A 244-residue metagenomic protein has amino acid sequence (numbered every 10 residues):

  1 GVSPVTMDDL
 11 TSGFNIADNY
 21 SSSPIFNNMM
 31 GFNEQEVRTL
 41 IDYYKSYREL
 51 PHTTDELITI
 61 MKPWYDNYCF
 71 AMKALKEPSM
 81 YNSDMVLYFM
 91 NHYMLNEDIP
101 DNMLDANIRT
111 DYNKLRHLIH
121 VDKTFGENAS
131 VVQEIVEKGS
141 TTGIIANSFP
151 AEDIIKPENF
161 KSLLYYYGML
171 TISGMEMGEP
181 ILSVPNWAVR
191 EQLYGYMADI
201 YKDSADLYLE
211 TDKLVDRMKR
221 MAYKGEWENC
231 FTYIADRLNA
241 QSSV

Functional and structural regions predicted by a protein language model:
G1-V2: Structural recognition of the conserved hydrophobic beta-strand(s) that form the central parallel beta-sheet of P-loop
T6-N15, Y20-N91: Amphipathic alpha-helical segments of the small helical/lid subdomains adjacent to P-loop NTPase cores
A17, S79-V244: Extended alpha-helical interface modules used as scaffolds for assembling large macromolecular complexes
